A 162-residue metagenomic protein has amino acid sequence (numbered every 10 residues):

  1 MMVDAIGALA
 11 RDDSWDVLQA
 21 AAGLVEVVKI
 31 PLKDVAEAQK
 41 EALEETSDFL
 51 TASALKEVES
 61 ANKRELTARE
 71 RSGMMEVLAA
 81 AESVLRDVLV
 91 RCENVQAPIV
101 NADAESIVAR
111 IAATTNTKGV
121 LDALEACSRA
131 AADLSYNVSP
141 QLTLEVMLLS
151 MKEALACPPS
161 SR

Functional and structural regions predicted by a protein language model:
M1-A80, V90-R162: Charged, glycine-rich active-site and insertion segments that engage polyanionic ligands
S83: Flavin-binding catalytic cores
